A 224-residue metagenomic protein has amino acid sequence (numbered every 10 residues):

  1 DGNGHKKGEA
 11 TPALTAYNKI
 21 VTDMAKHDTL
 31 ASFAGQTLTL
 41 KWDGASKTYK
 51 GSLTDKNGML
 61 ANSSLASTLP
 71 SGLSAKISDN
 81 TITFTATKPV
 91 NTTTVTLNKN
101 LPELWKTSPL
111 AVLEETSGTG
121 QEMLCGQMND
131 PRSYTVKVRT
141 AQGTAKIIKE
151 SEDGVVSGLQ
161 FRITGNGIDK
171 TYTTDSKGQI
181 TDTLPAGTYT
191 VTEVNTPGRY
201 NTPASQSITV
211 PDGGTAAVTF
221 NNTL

Functional and structural regions predicted by a protein language model:
D1-D28: Short, surface-exposed polybasic-aromatic patches that bind anionic ligands, especially phosphate groups
G2, P12, I20, V95-N100 (+1 more regions): Soluble mature domains adjacent to a membrane tether on cell-surface and organelle-surface proteins
T15, K106-A141: Short beta-strand elements
D23-A25, L30-A34, L124, Y134-V138: Low-complexity, acidic Ser/Thr/Pro-rich repeat tracts that form intrinsically disordered stalk/linker regions of very
S32, L38-K47: Short, solvent-exposed loop/linker segments at the N-terminal edge of repeated beta-sheet extracellular domains
K47-P102, T140-L224: Solvent-exposed loop/turn and edge beta-strand elements of beta-rich ligand-binding domains
